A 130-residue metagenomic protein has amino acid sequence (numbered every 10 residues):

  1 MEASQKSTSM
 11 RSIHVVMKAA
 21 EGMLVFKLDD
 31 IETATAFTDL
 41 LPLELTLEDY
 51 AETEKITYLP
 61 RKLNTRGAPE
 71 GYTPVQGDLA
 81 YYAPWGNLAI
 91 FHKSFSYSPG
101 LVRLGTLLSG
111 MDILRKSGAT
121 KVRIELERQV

Functional and structural regions predicted by a protein language model:
M1-T8: Charged, low-complexity intrinsically disordered regulatory segments in eukaryotic signaling
R11-I13, G22, P84-G86, G118-T120: Envelope-exposed proteins and targeting segments
R11-I56: N-terminal secretory signal peptides
V25-D29, P69-Y72, Y82: Extracytoplasmic/periplasmic, Sec-exported soluble proteins
E44, A51-P69, T73: Compact, glycine-rich, soluble single-domain proteins
Q76-D78: Loop/turn positions that initiate beta-strands
A83-L107: Beta-strand-rich cores of mature extracytoplasmic or soluble domains
G105-V130: Well-ordered alpha/beta subsegment
